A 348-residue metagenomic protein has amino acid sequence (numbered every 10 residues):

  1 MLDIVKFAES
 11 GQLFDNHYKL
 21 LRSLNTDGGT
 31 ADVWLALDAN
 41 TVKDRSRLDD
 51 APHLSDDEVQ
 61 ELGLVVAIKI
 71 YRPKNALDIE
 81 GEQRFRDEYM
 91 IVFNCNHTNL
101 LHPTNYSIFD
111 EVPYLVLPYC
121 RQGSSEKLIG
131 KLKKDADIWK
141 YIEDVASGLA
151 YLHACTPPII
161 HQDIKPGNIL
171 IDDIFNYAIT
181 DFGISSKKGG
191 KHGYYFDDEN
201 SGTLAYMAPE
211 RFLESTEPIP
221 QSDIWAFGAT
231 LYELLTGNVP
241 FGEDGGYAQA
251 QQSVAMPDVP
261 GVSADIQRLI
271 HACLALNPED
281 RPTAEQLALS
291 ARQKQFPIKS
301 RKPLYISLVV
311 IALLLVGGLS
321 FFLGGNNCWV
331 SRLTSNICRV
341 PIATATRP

Functional and structural regions predicted by a protein language model:
N75-N94: AlphaC helix of the eukaryotic protein kinase fold
Y106: Activation-segment/catalytic-loop signature of the eukaryotic protein kinase fold
D110-S124, L128: Conserved short submotifs of the Hanks-type protein kinase catalytic core that shape the nucleotide-binding pocket
H153-I171: Catalytic-loop of the protein kinase fold
Y195-E210: Conserved activation segment of eukaryotic-like protein kinases, specifically the C-terminal portion of the activation
R211-Q221: Conserved end of the kinase activation segment
